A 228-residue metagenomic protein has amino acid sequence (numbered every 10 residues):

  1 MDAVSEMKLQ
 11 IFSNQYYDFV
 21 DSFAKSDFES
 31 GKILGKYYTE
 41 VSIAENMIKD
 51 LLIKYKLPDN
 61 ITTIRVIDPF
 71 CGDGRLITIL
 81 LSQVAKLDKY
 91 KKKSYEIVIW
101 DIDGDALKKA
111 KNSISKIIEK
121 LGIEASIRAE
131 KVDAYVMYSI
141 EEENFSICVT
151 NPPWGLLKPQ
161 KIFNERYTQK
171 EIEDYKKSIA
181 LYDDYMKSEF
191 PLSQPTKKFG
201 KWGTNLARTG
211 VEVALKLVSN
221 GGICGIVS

Functional and structural regions predicted by a protein language model:
M1-K93, V98-S113, Y138: Class I S-adenosyl-L-methionine
F28-L34, R75-V84, K93, A134-S228: SAM-dependent methyltransferase catalytic-core segment centered on the flexible catalytic loop and adjoining short
Y55-P58, G122, A180, F190-P191: Short, flexible coil/linker elements and helix-boundary hinge sites characteristic of intrinsically disordered
T63, S94, E124-S126, G221: A generic structural signal for alpha->beta connector loops
V98-W100, E130, G225: Hydrophobic/aromatic beta-strand patches that form the interior of the parallel beta-sheet core in alpha/beta enzyme
N112-Y138: S-adenosyl-L-methionine
